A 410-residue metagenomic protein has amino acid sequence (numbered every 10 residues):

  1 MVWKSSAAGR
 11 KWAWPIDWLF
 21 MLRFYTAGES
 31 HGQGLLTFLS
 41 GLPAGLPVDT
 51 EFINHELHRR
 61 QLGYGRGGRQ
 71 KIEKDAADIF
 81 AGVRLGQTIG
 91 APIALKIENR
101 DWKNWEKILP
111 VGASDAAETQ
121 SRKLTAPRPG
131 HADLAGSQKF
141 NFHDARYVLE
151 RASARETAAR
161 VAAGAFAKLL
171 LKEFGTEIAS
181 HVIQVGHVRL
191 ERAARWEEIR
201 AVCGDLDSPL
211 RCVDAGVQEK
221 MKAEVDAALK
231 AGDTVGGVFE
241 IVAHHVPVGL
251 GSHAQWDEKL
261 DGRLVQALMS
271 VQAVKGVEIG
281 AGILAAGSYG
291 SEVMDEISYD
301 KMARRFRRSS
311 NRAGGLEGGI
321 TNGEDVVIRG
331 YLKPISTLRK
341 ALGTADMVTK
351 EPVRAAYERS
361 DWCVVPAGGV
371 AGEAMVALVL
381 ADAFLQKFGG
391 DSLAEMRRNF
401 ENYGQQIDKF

Functional and structural regions predicted by a protein language model:
W3, W12-W14, W18: Tryptophan (W) side chains
D17-F410: Generic N-terminal targeting/processing segments that precede catalytic cores or assembly contacts
